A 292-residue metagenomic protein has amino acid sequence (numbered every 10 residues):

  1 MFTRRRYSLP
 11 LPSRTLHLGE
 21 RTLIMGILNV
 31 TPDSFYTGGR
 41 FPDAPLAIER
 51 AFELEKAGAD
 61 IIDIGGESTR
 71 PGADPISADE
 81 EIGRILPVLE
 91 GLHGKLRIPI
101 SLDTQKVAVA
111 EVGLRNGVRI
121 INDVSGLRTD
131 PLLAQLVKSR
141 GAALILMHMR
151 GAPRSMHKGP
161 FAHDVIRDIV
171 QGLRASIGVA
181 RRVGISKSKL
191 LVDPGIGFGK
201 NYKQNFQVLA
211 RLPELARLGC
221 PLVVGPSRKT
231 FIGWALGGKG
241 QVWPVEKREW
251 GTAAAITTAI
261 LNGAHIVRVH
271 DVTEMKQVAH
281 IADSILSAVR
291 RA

Functional and structural regions predicted by a protein language model:
M1-R21: SAM-dependent methyltransferases
F2-R4, P12, Y36-R50, T69-P99 (+4 more regions): Active-site-adjacent loop and "lid" segments of alpha/beta metabolic enzymes
H17, T22-P45: N-terminal binding-site loop/beta-alpha segment at the start of enzyme catalytic domains that lines or forms
L28, G58, I121: Conserved hydrophobic/aromatic pocket- or pore-lining residues that grip, position, or stack substrates in active sites
D33, G195-G197: Short strand-loop junctions, especially beta-strand C-caps/beta-turns that link beta-sheets to coils or alpha-helices
E49-G65, N262: Catalytic domains of carbohydrate-active enzymes, especially glycoside hydrolases
S186-K189: Short acidic capping loops at alpha-helix termini that bridge into adjacent secondary structure
